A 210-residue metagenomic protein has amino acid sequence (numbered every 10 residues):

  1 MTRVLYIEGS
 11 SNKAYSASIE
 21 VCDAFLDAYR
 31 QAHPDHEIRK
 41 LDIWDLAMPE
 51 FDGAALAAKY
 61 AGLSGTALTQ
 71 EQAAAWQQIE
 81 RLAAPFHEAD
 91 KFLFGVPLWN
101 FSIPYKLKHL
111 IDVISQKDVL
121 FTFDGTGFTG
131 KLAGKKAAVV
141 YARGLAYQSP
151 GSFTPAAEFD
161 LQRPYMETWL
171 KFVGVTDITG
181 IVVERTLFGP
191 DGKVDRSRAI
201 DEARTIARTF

Functional and structural regions predicted by a protein language model:
M1-Y105, D112-Q116, D201-F210: N-terminal beta1-alpha1-beta2 submodule of the flavodoxin-like/Rossmannoid cofactor-binding fold
R3, E37, K136-A137, T176-D177: Residues at the starts of beta-strands that form the adenosine-phosphate
G9, A142, V183: Cofactor-binding loop segments of dinucleotide-utilizing enzymes, especially the Rossmann-like FAD- and NAD(P)+-binding
K13-S16, S149, G189-G192: A generic structural signal for short coil/turn motifs at secondary-structure boundaries
H33, K131-G134, V173: A short, structured loop/turn motif at beta-sheet edges
P49-A55, G151-F153, G192-V194: Short aromatic-enriched loop/helix-cap "lid" or pocket-rim segments at secondary-structure transitions that line
E71-P164: Helix-loop-strand module that forms the ligand-binding subsite of alpha/beta enzymes
F153-F210: Glycine-rich phosphate/pyrophosphate-binding loop and the adjoining helix
